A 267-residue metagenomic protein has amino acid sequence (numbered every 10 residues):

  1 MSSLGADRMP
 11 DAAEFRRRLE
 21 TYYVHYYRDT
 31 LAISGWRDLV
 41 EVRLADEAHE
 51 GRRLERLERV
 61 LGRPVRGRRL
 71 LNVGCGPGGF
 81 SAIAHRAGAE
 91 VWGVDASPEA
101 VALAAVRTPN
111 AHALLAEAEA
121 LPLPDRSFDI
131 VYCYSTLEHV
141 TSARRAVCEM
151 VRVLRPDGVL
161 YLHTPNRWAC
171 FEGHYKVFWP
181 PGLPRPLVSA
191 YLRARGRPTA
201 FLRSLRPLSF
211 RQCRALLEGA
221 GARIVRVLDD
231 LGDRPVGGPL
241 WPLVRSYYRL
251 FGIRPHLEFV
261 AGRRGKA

Functional and structural regions predicted by a protein language model:
M1-A120, P124, I130-Y132, V147 (+1 more regions): Conserved N-terminal segment of class I S-adenosyl-L-methionine
F80, W168-E172, R234-V236: Short catalytic/ligand-binding loop motif for oxyanion handling, primarily in non-cytosolic enzymes, centered on
E99, V140-R145, E172: Short N-terminal helix/helix-N-cap motif within the alpha/beta-hydrolase-1
I130-T141: A short SAM/SAH-binding and catalytic strip from SAM-dependent methyltransferases
E138, P165-R167, D229: Histidine-centered beta-alpha loop that forms part of the nucleotide-sugar donor binding/catalytic region in diverse
R144-V159: A short glycine-rich, Lys/Arg-flanked "PGG" loop and its adjoining helix->strand segment in the class I
Y161-S189: Conserved class I S-adenosyl-L-methionine
R195, L202-A267: A C-terminal cap/extension of S-adenosyl-L-methionine-dependent methyltransferases that defines the acceptor-substrate
